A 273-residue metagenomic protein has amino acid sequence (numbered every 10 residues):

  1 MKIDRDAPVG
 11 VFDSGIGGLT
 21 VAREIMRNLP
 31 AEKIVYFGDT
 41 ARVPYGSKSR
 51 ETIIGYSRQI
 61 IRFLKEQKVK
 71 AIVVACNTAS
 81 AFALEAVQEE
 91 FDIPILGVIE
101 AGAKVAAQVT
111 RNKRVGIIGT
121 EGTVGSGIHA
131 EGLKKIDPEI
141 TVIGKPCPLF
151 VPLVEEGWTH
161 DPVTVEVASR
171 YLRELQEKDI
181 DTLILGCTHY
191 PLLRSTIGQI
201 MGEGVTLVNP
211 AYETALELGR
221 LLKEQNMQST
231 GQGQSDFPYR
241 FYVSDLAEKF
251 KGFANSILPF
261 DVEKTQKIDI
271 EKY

Functional and structural regions predicted by a protein language model:
M1-Y273: Non-catalytic structural scaffold of enzyme domains
